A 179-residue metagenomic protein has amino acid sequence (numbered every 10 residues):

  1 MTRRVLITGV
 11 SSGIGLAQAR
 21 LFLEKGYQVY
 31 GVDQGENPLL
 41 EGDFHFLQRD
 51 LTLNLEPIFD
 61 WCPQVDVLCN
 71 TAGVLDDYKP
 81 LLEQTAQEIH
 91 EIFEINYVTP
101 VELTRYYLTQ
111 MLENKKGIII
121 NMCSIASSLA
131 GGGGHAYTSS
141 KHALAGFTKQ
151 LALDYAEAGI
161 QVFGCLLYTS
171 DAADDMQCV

Functional and structural regions predicted by a protein language model:
S11, A19: N-terminal Rossmann NAD(P)H-binding glycine-rich loop of SDR-like oxidoreductase domains
K79-L81, E88-H90: Substrate-binding pocket helix/loop in short-chain dehydrogenase/reductase
Q84, A130-T138, Q150: Active-site loop-to-helix junction immediately N-terminal to the catalytic Tyr of the SDR YXXXK motif in Rossmann-fold
T104, S140: Active-site helix of classical SDR
T109, L153-D154: Alpha-helical segment proximal to the catalytic Tyr-Lys
S124: Residue(s) in the substrate-gating loop at a strand-loop-helix junction that position the organic substrate next
Y168-A173: Conserved small/polar residues in nucleotide/adenosyl-binding loops
